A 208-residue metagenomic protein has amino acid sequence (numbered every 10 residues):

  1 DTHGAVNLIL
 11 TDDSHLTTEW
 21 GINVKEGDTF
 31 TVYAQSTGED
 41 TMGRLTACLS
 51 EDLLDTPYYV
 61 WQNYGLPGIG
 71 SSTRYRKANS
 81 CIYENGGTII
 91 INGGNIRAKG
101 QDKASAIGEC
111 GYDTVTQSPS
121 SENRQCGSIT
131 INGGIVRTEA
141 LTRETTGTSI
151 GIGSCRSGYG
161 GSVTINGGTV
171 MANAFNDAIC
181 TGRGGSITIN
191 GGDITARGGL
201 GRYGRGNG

Functional and structural regions predicted by a protein language model:
D1-G208: A composition-driven surface/loop motif
